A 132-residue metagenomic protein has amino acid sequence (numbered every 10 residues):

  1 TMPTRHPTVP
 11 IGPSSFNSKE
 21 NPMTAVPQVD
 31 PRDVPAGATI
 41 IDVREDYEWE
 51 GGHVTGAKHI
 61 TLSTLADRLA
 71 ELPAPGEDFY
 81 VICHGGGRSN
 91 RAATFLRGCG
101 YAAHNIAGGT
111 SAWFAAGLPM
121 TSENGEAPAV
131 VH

Functional and structural regions predicted by a protein language model:
P3-H6, P13-T39, E45-D78, G87-H132: Rhodanese-like catalytic fold shared by cysteine-dependent sulfurtransferases and DSP/PTP-type phosphatases
V81-I82: Short, surface-exposed ligand- or partner-binding patches at beta-edge/loop junctions that are enriched in aromatics
